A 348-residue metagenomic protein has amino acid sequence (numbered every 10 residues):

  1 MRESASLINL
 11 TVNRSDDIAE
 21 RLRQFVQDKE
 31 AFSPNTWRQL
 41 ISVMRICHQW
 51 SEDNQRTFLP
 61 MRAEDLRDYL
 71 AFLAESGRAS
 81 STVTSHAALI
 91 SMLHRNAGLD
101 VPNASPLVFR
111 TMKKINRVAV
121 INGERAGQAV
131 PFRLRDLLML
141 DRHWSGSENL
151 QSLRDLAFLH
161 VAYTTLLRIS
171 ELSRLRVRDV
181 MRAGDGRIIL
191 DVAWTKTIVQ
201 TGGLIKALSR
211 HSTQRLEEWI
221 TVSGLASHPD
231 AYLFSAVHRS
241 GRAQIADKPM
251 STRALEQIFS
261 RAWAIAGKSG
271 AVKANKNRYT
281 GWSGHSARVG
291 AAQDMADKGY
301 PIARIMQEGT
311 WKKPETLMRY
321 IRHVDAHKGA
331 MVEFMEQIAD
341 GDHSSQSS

Functional and structural regions predicted by a protein language model:
M1-L7, F334-S348: C-terminal secondary-structure termini that scaffold catalytic or DNA-interacting sites
M1-Q27: N-terminal DNA-binding module of tyrosine recombinases/phage integrases
R21-R38, M44-A126, S145-S147: N-terminal core-binding DNA-recognition domain of tyrosine recombinases/integrases
L137-I169: Basic, Lys/Arg- and aromatic-enriched nucleic-acid-binding interface segment
E148, E256-Q307, P314: Short, basic (Lys/Arg/His-rich) helix/loop patches that form interaction surfaces in the mid-to-C-terminal regions
A162-G186, I302-Q307: Short, charged phosphate-coordinating catalytic segments
A183-A266: Basic, alpha-helical nucleic-acid-contacting "clamp/cap" segments
G309-F334: Catalytic-site neighborhood detector that most strongly recognizes the C-terminal catalytic loop/helix of tyrosine
